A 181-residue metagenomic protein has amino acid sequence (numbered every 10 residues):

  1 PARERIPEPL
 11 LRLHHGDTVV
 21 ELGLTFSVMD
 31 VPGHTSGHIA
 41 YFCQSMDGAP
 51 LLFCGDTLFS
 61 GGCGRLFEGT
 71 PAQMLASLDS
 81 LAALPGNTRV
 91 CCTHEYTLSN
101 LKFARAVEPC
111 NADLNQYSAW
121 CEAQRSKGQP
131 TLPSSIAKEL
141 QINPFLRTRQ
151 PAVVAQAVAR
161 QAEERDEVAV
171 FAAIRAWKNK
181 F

Functional and structural regions predicted by a protein language model:
P1-E4: Short internal beta-strands
I6-E108, A172: Catalytic core of the metallo-beta-lactamase
D79-R89, L98-F181: Accessory terminal helices/loops
